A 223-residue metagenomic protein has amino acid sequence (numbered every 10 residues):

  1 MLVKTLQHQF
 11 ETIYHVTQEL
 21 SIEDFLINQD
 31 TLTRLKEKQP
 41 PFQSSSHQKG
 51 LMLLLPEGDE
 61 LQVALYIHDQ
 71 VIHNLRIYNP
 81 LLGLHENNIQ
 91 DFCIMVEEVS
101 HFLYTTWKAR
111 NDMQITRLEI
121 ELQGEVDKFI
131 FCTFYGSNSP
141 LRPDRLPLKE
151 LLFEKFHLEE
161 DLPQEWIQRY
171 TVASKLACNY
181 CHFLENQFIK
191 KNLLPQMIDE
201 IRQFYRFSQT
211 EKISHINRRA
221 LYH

Functional and structural regions predicted by a protein language model:
M1-L35: Short, extreme N-terminal leader segments that mark the start of a protein/domain
M1-Y14, G136, K212-H223: N-terminal low-structure segments adjacent to metalloprotease catalytic domains across cellular compartments
P41-I89, F102: Active-site scaffold of zinc-dependent metalloenzymes
L81-H85, W107-E119: Short helix/strand-bridging catalytic loops that position acidic/His residues to coordinate divalent metals and engage
F92-T106: Active-site recognition of the HExxH zinc-binding catalytic motif
Q114-L152: Post-HExxH zinc-binding segment in Zn-dependent metallohydrolases
E160-H223: Pan-zinc metallopeptidase signature
